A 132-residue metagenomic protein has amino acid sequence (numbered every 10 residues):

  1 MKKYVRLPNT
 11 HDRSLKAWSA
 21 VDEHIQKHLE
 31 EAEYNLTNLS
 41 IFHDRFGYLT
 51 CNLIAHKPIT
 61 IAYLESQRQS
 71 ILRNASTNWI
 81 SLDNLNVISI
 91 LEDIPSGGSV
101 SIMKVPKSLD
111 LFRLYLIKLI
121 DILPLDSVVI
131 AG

Functional and structural regions predicted by a protein language model:
M1-T37, Y48-L49: S-adenosyl-L-methionine
E31-L39, A55-H56, P95-G98: Short helix-loop-beta connector
R45-K57: Conserved SAM-binding loop of SAM-dependent methyltransferases across substrates and taxa, primarily the Class I
F46-L49, V105-D110: Short acidic, S/G/P-rich loop/turn micro-motifs used as interaction or catalytic elements
P58-L64, A131: Conserved SAM-binding motif I beta-strand of class I
Q69-L85: Short, conserved SAM-binding/catalytic segment of Class I S-adenosyl-L-methionine-dependent methyltransferases
V87-V100, S108: A short acidic, Gly/Pro-enriched loop at the edge of an enzyme's catalytic core that lines a small-molecule cofactor
F112-V128: A short glycine-rich, Lys/Arg-flanked "PGG" loop and its adjoining helix->strand segment in the class I
